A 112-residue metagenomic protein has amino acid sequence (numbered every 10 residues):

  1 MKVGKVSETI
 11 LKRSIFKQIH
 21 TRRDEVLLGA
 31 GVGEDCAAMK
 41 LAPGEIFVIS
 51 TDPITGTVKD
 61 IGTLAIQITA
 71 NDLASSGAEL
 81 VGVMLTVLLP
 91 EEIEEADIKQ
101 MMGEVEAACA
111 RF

Functional and structural regions predicted by a protein language model:
M1-T57, S76, L85, G103-F112: Extreme N-terminal cap/leader segments of soluble proteins
D60-F112: A glycine-rich phosphate/pyrophosphate-binding beta-strand-loop-alpha-helix module
